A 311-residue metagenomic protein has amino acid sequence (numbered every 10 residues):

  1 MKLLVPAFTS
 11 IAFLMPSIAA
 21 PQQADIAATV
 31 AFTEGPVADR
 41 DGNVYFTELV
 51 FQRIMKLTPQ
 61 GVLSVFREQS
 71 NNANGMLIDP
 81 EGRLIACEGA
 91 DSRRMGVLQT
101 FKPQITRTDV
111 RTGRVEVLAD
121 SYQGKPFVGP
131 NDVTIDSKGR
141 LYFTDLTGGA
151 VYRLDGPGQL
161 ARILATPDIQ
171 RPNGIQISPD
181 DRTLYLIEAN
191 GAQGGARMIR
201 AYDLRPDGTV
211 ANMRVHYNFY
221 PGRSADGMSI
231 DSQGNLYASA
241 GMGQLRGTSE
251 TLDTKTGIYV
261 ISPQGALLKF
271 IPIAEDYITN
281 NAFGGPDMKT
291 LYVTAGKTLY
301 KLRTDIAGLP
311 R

Functional and structural regions predicted by a protein language model:
M1-L4: Positively charged n-region of N-terminal signal peptides that target proteins for export
P6-P16: Bacterial N-terminal signal peptides
I18-R311: Sequence-structural signature of mature extracellular/luminal beta-sheet repeat domains, prominently beta-propellers
